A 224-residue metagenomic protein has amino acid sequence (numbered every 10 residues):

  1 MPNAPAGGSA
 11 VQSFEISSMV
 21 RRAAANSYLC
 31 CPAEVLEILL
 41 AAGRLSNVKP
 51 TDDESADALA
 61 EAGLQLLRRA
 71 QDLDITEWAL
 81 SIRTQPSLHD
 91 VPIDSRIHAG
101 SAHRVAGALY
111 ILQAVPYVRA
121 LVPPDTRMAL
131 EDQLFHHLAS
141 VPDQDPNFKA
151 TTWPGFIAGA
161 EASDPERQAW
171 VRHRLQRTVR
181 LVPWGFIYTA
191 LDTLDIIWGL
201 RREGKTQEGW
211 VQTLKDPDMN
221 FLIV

Functional and structural regions predicted by a protein language model:
N3-T152, I157-R180: Cytosolic regulatory protein-protein interaction regions
L175-V224: Intrinsically disordered, low-complexity regulatory regions with latent secondary structure
